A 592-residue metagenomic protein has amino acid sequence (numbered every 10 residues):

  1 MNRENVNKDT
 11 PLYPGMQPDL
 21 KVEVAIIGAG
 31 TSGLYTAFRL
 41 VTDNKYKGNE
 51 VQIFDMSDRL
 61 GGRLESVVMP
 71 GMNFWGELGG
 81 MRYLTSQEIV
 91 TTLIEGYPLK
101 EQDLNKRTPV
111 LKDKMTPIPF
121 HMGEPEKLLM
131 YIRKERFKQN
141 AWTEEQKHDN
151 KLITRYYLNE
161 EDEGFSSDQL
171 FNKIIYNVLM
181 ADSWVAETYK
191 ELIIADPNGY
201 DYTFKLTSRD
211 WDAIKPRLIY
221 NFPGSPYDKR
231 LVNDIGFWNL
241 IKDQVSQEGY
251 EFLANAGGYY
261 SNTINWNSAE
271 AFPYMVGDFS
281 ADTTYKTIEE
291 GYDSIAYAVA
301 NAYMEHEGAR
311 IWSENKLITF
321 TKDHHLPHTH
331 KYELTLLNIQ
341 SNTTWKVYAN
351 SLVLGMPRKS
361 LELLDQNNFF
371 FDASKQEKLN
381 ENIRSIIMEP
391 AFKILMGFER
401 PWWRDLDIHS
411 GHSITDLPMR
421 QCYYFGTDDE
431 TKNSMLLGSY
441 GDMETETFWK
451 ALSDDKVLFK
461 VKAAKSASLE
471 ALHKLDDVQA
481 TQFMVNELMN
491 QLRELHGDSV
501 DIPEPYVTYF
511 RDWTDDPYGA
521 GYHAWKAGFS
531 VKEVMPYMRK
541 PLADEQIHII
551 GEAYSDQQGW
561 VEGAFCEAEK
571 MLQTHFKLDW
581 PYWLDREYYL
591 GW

Functional and structural regions predicted by a protein language model:
M1-V24, T42-G48, G591-W592: Extreme N-terminal leader/targeting segments of oxidoreductases
N2-P11, L406-W592: Conserved flavin/dinucleotide-binding core of flavoenzymes
G28-S32: Glycine-rich Rossmann-fold phosphate-binding loop(s) that bind the pyrophosphate of adenine dinucleotide cofactors
V41-P70: Glycine-rich FAD pyrophosphate-binding loop
M72-I118: Conserved FAD-binding subdomain of flavin-dependent enzymes
K106-N262: Mobile amphipathic helical/loop "lid" adjacent to a hydrophobic cofactor/ligand pocket
K190, I194-T319, D323-K331, T335 (+4 more regions): Active-site/ligand-binding neighborhood in enzyme catalytic cores
S313-T447: Mid-domain catalytic core of redox enzymes that form a hydrophobic substrate pocket/lid adjacent to a catalytic redox
